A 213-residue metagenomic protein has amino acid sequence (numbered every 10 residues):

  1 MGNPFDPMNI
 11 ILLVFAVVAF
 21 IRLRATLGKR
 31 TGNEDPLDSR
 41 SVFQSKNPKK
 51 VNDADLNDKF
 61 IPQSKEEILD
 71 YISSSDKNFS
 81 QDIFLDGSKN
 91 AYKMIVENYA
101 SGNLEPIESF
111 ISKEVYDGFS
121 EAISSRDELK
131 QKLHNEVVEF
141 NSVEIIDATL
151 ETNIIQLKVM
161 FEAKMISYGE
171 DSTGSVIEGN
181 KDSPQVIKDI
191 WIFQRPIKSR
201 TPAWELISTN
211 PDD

Functional and structural regions predicted by a protein language model:
N3, P7-N90, D171-T173: Juxtamembrane and targeting peptides
A16-A19, A25, A54, A91 (+5 more regions): A sequence-composition feature that detects small, non-aromatic residues
K29, K46-K50, K59, K65 (+10 more regions): Context-gated lysine
A54-F140: Core segments of small alpha/beta cavity-forming domains
P106-D213: Structured, amphipathic secondary-structure segments that form assembly/contact surfaces in multi-subunit
